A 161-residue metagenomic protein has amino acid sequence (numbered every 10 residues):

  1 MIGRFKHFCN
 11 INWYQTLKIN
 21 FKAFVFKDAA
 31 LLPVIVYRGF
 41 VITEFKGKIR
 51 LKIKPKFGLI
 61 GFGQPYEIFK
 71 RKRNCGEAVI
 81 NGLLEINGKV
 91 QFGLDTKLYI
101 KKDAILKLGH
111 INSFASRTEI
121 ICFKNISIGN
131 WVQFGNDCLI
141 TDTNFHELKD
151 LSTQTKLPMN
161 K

Functional and structural regions predicted by a protein language model:
M1-T141, M159-N160: Domain-scale signature associated with acetyltransferase and cell-envelope carbohydrate enzymes
F145-D150: Acidic/polar low-complexity surface segments
T153-K161: Surface-exposed acidic, glycine/proline-enriched linker/cap segments that occur as 15-30-residue helix-coil
